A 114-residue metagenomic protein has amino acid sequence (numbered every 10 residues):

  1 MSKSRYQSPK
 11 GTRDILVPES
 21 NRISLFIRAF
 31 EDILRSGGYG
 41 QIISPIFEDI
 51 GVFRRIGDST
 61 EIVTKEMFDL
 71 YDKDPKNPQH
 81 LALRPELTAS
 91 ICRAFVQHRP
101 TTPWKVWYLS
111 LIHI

Functional and structural regions predicted by a protein language model:
M1-I112: TRNA-recognition modules of translation machinery and tRNA-sensing kinases, especially anticodon-binding
